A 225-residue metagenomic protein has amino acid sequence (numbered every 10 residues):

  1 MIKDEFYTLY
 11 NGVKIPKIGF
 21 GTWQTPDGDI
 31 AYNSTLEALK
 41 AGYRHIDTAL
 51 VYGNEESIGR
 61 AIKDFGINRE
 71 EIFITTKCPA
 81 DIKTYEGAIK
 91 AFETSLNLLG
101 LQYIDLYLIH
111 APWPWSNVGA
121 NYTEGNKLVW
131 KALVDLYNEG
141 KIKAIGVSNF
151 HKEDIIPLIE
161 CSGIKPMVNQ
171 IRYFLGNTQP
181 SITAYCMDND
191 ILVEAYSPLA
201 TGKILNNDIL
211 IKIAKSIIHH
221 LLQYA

Functional and structural regions predicted by a protein language model:
M1-I72, A132: N-terminal binding-site loop/beta-alpha segment at the start of enzyme catalytic domains that lines or forms
L9-Y10, G59-E70, L96-Q102, I159-S162 (+1 more regions): Acidic (Asp/Glu)-rich catalytic clusters
I18-D29, C78-E86, S116-Y122: Active-site mouth loops of central-metabolism enzymes
F20, A38, I46, I58 (+10 more regions): Conserved, mostly hydrophobic/aromatic
P26-L39, T84-L99, N126, H151-I156 (+1 more regions): Short, acidic/polar
R69-I82, L106-P112, Y173: A short, structured active-site edge motif that brings together acidic residues
A88-I109, D135-E139: CE4/NodB-like, metal-dependent polysaccharide N-deacetylase domain that modifies extracellular/periplasmic N-acetylated
W113-A225: Beta/alpha (TIM)-barrel catalytic core signal, keyed to glycine-rich beta->alpha loops juxtaposed to Asp/Glu that bind
